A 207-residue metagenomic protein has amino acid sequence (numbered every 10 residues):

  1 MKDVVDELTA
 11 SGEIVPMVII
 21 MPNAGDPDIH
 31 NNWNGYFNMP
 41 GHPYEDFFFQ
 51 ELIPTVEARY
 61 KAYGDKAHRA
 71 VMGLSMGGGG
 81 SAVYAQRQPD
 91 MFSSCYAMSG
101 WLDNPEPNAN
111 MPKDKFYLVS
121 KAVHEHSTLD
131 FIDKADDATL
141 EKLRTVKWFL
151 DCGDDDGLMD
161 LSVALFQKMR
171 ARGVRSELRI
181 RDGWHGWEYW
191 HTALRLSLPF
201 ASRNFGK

Functional and structural regions predicted by a protein language model:
M1-K207: Non-catalytic cap/lid and distal C-terminal segments of serine-dependent acyl enzymes
